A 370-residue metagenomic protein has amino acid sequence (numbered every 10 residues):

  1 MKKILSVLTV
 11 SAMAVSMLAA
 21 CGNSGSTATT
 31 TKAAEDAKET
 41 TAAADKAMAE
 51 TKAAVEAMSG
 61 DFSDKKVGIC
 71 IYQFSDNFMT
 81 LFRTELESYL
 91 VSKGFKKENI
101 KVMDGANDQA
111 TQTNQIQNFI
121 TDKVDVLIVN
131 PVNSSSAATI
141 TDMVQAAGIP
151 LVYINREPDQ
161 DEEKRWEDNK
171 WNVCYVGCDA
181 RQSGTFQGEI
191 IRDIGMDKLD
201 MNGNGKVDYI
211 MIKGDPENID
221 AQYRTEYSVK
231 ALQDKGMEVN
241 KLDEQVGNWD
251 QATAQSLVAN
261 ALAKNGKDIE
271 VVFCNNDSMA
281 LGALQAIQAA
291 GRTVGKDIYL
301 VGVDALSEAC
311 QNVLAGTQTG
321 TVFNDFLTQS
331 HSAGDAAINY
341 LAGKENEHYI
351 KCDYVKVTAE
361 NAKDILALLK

Functional and structural regions predicted by a protein language model:
M1-S11: Positively charged n-region of N-terminal signal peptides that target proteins for export
K3, A20-K370: A residue-level marker of the well-folded mature domains of exported/periplasmic proteins
A14-L18: Bacterial Sec-type N-terminal signal peptides, specifically the leucine/valine-rich hydrophobic h-region
